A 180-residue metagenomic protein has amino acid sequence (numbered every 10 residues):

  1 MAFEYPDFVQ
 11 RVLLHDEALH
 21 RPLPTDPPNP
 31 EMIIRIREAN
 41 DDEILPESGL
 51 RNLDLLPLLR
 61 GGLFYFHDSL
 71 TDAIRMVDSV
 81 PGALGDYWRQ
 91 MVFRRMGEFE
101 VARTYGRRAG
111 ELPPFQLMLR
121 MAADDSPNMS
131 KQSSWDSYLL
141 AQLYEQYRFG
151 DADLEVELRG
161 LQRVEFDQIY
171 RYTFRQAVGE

Functional and structural regions predicted by a protein language model:
M1-S79, E111-E180: N-terminal alpha-helical interaction modules that lie
G61-F64, Y87-F93: Conserved small-residue packing positions in alpha-helical repeats and bundles
A73, A102-Y105: Solenoid-repeat scaffolds in large eukaryotic assemblies
M91-R94, A109-G110, M121: Hydrophobic alpha-helical segments of small multi-pass membrane proteins
R95-G97, S126: Short coil/turn linking the two alpha-helices of tandem helical-hairpin repeats
